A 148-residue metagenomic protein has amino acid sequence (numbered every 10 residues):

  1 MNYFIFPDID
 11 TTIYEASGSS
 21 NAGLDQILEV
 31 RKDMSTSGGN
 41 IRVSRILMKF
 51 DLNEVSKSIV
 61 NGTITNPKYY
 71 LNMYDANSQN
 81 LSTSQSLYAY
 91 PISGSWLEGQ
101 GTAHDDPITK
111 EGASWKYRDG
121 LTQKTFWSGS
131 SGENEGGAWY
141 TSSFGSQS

Functional and structural regions predicted by a protein language model:
M1-S148: Secreted, disulfide-rich extracellular signaling modules
